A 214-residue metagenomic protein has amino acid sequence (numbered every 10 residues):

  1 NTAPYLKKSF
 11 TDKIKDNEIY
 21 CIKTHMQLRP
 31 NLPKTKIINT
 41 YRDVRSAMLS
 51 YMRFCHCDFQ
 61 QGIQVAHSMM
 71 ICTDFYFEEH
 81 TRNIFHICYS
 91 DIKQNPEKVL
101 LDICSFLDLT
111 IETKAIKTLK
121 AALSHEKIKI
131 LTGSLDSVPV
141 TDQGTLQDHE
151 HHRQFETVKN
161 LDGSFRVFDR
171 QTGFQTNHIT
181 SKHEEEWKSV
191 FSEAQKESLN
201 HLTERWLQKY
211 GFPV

Functional and structural regions predicted by a protein language model:
N1-F85, G173, H178-V214: PAPS-dependent sulfotransferase catalytic domain
M26, L49-A121, E126-Q143, V158 (+1 more regions): PAPS-dependent sulfotransferase catalytic domain
I111-V214: PAPS-dependent sulfotransferases, especially Golgi type II membrane carbohydrate sulfotransferases
